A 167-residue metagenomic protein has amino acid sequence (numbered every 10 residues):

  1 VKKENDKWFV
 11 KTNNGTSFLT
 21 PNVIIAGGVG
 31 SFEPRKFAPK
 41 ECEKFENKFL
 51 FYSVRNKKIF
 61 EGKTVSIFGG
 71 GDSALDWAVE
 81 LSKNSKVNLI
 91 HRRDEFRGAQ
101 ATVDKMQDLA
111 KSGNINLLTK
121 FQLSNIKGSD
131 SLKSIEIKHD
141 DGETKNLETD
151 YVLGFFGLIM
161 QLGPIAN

Functional and structural regions predicted by a protein language model:
V1-T12, S17-T20, S31, S82-N167: A Rossmann-like FAD-binding core segment of flavoenzymes
I25-A26, I67, G154: Redox-cofactor binding/interface segments in oxidoreductases and associated redox assembly factors
V29-V79, K83: Glycine-rich dinucleotide-binding loop and its adjacent helix/turn
